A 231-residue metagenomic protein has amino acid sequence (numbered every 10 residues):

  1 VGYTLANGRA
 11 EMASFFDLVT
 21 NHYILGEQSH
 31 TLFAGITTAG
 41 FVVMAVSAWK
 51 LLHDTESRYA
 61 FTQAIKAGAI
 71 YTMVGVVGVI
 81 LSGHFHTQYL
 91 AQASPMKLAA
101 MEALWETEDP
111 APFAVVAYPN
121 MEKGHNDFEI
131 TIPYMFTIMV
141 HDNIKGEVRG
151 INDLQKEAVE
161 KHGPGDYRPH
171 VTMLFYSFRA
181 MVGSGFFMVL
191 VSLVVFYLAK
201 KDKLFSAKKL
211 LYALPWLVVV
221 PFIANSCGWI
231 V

Functional and structural regions predicted by a protein language model:
V1-V231: Polytopic transmembrane helical bundles with strong interfacial aromatic enrichment
